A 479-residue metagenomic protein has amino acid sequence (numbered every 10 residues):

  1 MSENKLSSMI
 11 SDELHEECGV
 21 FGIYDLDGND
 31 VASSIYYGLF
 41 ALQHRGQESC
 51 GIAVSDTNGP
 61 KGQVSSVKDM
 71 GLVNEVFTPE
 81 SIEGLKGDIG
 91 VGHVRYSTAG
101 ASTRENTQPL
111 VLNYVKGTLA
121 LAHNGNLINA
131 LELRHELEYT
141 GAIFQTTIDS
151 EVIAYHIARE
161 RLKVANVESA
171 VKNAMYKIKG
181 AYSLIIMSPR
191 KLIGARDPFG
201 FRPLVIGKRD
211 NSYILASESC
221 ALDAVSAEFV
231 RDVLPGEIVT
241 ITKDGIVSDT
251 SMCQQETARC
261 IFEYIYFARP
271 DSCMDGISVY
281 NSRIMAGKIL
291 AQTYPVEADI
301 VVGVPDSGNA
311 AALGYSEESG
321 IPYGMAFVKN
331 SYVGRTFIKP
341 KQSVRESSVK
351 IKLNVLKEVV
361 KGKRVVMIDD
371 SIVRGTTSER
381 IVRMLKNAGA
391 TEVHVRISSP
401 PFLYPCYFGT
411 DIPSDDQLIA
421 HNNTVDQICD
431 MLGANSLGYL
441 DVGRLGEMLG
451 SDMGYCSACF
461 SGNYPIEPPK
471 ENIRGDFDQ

Functional and structural regions predicted by a protein language model:
M1-P235, T240-A298, V304, E392: Conserved short alpha-helical segments that host acidic/polar catalytic motifs at enzyme active sites
F77, T146, E151-A154, Y323-G334 (+1 more regions): A conserved beta-strand->alpha-helix junction
A122, M187, A195-R196, G207 (+12 more regions): Generic beta-strand/beta-sheet core signal
A142, K163-V164, P295-D299, E317-G324 (+2 more regions): Secondary-structure transition/capping motifs at alpha-helix termini and the adjoining loop/turn into the next element
N173, A221, E228-F229, V233-E237 (+4 more regions): Phosphate/diphosphate-binding loops
M175, R190-K191, S226-E228, D232 (+2 more regions): PRPP-dependent phosphoribosyltransferase catalytic core
G276-I300, P305, N309-L313, S319-M325 (+2 more regions): C-terminal effector modules of nucleic-acid-centric enzymes and ribosome-associated factors
G320-V365, G375-T376, L403-G409, P413: Short, glycine/charge-rich flexible loops or terminal/linker lids adjacent to PRPP-binding catalytic cores
